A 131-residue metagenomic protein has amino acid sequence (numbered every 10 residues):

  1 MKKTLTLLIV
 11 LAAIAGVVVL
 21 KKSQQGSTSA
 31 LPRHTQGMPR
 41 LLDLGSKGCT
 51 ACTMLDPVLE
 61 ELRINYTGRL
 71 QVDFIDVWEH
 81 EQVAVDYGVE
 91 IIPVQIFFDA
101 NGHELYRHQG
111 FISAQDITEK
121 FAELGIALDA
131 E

Functional and structural regions predicted by a protein language model:
M1-T28: N-terminal targeting signals for export/organelle localization
S23-P39: A short beta-strand-turn-helix
G37-R40, G45-G48, I91: Short pre-active-site segment immediately N-terminal to redox-active cysteine/selenocysteine motifs in thiol-based
L44, R63, G68-Q82: Thiol-based oxidoreductase modules, predominantly thioredoxin-like and allied folds used for disulfide exchange
C49-C52, Q95: The canonical Cys-X-X-Cys-His
T53-Y66: Typically the conserved alpha-helix immediately C-terminal to a functionally engaged Cys/Sec in thioredoxin-like
Y87-F97: Structural micro-motif
D99-E131: Non-catalytic, surface beta->alpha helical segment in thiol-disulfide oxidoreductase systems
